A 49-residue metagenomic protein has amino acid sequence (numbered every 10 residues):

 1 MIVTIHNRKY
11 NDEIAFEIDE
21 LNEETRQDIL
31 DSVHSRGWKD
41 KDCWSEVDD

Functional and structural regions predicted by a protein language model:
M1-D28: N-terminal acidic leader/helix
N11, H34-D49: Short, mixed-charge low-complexity intrinsically disordered segments
